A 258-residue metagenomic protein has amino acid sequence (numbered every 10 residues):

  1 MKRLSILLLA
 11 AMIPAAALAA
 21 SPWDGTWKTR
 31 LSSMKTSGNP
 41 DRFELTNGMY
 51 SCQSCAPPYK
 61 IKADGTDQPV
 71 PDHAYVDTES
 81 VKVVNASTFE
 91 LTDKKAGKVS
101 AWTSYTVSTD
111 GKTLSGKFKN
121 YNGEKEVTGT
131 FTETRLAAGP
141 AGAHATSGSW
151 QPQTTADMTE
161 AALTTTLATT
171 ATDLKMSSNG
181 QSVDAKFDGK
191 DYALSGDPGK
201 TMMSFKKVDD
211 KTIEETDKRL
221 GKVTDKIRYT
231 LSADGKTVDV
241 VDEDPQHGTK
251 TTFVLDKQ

Functional and structural regions predicted by a protein language model:
M1-A19: Gram-negative bacterial Sec-dependent N-terminal signal peptides
A20-Q258: Hydrophobic small-molecule pocket/channel-lining residues, especially in calycin-type beta-barrels
